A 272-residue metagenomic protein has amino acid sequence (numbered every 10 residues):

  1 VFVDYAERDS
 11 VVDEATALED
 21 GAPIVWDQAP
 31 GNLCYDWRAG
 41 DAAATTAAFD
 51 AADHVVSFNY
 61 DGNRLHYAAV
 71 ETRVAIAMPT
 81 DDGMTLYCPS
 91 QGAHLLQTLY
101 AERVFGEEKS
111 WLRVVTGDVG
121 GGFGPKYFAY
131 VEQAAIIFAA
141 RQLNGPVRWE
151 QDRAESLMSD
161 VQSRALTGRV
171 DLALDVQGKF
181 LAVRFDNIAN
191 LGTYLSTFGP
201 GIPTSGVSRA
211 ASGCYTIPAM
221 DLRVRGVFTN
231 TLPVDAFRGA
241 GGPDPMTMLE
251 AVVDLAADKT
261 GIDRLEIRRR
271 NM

Functional and structural regions predicted by a protein language model:
V1-M272: Structural alpha/beta core scaffold segments of enzyme domains
